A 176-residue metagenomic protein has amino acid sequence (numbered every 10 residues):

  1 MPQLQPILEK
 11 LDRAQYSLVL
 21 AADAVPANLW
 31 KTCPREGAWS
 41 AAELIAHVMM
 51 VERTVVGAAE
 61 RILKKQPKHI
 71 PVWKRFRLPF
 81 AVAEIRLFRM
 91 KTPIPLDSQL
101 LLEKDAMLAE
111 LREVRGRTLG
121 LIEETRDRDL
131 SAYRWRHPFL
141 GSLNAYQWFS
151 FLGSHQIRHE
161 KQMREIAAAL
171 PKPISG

Functional and structural regions predicted by a protein language model:
M1-Y16: Extreme N-terminal tail/first-helix region
L4-I7, K104, A145, L152: Amphipathic alpha-helical coiled-coil segments and their boundaries
L8, D12, I45, M49 (+3 more regions): Generic structural concept
K10, D23, L78-D129: Acidic/histidine-rich alpha-helical segments that form the ligand environment of transition-metal centers
A14-A24, V51-V55, V114, H155 (+1 more regions): Amphipathic, well-ordered alpha-helical segments in soluble domains
L20, N28-K31: N-terminal beta1-alpha1-beta2 submodule of the flavodoxin-like/Rossmannoid cofactor-binding fold
A24-A27, K172: Heptad-repeat coiled-coil alpha-helices
K31-V82, E123-E124, R128-G176: Short, contiguous alpha-helical
